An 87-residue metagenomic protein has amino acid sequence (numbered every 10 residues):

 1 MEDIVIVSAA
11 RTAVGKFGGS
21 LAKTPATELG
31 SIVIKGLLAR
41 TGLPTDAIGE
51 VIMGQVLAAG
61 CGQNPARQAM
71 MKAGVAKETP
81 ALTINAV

Functional and structural regions predicted by a protein language model:
M1-T24, G36: Condensing-enzyme catalytic core mediating Claisen C-C bond formation in acyl metabolism
S8-R11, T41, Q55-V56, V87: Fold-independent oxyanion-binding glycine-rich loops and adjacent beta-strand/coil segments at enzyme active sites
T12-G15, L38-L43, M71-A76: Generic secondary-structure signature for well-ordered alpha-helical cores
G19-T27, Q55, A59: Short, N-terminal intrinsically disordered low-complexity segments that are rich in Pro/Gly and polar/charged residues
A26-G42, P65-A69: Short, well-ordered amphipathic alpha-helical segments that serve as non-catalytic structural scaffolds within diverse
P44-E50, E78-P80: Short acidic capping loops at alpha-helix termini that bridge into adjacent secondary structure
Q55-V87: Conserved catalytic cysteine-centered active-site region of acyl-thioester-dependent Claisen-condensing enzymes
